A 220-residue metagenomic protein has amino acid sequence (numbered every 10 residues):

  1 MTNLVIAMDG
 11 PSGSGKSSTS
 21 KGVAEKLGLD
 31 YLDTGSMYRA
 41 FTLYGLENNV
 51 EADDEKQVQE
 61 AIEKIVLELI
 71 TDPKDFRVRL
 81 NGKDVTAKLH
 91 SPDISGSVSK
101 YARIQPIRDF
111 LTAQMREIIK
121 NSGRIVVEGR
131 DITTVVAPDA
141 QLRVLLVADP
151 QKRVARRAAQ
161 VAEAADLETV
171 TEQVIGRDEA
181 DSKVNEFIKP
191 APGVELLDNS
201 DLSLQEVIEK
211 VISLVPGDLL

Functional and structural regions predicted by a protein language model:
I6-M8: Hydrophobic anchor at the beta1->P-loop junction of P-loop NTPases
G13-S14: ATP-binding Walker
S17: Walker A/P-loop
K26-P92: N-terminal phosphate/diphosphate-binding loop that engages ATP/GTP or pyrophosphate donors across diverse enzyme folds
G35, G82, L111, V126 (+1 more regions): Residue-level signal for inorganic ion chemistry
I70, M115-S122, T133-V135, D139 (+1 more regions): Small-molecule kinase domains that catalyze NTP-dependent phosphoryl transfer to phosphate-bearing small molecules
T86-Q160: ATP-dependent NMP and nucleoside kinases share a basic, alpha-helical "lid"
